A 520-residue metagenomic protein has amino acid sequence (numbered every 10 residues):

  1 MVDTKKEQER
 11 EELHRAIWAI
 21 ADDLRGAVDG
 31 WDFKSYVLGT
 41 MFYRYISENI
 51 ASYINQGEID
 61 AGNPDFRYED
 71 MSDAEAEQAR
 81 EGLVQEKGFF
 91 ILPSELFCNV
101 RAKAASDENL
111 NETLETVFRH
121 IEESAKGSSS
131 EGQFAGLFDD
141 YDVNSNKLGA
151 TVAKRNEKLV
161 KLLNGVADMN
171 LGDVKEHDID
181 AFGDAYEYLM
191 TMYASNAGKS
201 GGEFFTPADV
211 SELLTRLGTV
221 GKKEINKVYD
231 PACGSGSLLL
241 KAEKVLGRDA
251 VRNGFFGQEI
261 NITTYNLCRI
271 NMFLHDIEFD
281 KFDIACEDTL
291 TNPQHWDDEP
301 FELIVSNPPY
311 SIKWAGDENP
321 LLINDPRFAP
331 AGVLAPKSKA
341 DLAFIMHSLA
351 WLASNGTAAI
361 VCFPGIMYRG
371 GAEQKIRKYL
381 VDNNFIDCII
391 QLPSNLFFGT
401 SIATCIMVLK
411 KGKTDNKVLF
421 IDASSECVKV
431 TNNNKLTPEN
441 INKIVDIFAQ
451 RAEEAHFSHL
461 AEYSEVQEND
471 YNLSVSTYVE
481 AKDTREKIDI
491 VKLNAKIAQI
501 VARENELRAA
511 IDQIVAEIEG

Functional and structural regions predicted by a protein language model:
M1-L213, L217-G218, K222, D280-N292 (+4 more regions): Non-catalytic, mostly N-terminal accessory regions of nucleic-acid modification and defense proteins
V2-T4, Q8, D298-G520: A conserved structural/catalytic subdomain of Rossmann-like adenosyl-cofactor enzymes
D23, G165, M169, Y188 (+12 more regions): Conserved, well-folded catalytic cores of nucleic-acid-processing and energy-transducing macromolecular machines
V37, F182, I225, R252 (+3 more regions): A structure-centric signal for secondary-structure junctions around beta-strands
S200-S306, S311-K313, D317-L322, R327-G332 (+3 more regions): Conserved S-adenosyl-L-methionine
